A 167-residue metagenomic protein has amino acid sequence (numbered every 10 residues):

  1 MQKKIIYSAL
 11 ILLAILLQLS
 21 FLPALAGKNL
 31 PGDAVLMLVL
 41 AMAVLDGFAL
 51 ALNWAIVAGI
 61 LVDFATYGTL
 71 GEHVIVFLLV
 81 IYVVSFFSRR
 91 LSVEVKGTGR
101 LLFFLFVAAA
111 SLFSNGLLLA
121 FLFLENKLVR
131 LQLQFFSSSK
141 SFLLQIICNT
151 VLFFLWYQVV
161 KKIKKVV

Functional and structural regions predicted by a protein language model:
M1-V167: Terminal, non-globular segments
